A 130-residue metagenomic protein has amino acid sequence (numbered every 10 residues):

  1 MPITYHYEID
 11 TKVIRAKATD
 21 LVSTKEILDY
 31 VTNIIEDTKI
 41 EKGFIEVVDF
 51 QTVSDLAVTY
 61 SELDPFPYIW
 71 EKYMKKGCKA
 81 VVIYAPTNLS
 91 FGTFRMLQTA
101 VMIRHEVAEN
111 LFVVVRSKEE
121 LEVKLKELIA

Functional and structural regions predicted by a protein language model:
P2-A130: Amphipathic, Lys/Arg-enriched alpha-helical "gate/interface" segment within cytosolic domains that mediates
